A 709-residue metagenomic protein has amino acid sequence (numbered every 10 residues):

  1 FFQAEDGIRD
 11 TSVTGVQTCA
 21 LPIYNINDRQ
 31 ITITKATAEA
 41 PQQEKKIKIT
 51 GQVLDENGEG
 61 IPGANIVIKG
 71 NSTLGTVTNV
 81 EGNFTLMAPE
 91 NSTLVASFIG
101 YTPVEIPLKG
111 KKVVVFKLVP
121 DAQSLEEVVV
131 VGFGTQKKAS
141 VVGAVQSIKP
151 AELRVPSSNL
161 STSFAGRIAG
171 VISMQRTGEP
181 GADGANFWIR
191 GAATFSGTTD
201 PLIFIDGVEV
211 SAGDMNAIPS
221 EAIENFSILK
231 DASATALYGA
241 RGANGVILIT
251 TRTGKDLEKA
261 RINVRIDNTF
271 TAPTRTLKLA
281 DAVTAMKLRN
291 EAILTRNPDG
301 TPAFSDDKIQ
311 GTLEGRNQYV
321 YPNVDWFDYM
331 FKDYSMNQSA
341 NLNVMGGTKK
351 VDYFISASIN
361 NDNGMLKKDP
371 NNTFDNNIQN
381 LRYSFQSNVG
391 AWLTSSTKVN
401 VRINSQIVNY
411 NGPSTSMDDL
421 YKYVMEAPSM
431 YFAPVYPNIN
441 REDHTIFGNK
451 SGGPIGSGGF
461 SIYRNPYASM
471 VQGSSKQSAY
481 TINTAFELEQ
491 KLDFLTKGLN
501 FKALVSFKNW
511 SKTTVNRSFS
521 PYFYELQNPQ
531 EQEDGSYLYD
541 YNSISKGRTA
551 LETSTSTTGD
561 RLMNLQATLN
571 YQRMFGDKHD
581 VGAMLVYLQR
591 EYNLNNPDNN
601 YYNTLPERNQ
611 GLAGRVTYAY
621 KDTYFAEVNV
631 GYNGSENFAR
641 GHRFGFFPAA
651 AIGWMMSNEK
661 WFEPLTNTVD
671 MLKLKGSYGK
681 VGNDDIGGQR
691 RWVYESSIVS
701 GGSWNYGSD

Functional and structural regions predicted by a protein language model:
F1, E5, R9-F385, V399: Short, small/polar-rich motifs associated with maturation and membrane association, primarily at protein termini
T199-D200, Y334, Q338, N388-S396 (+5 more regions): Extracellular/periplasmic, surface-exposed regions of secreted and cell-surface proteins
S414, K422, A427-Y431, D443-F460 (+1 more regions): Immediate N-terminus of the mature polypeptide
D418: Aromatic/basic-lined ligand-recognition segments that form π-stacking hydrophobic pockets flanked by Lys/Arg to engage
P434-Y436: Amphipathic alpha-helical blocks and their helix-capping loop/short-beta junctions
F523: Active-site-proximal polar cores
